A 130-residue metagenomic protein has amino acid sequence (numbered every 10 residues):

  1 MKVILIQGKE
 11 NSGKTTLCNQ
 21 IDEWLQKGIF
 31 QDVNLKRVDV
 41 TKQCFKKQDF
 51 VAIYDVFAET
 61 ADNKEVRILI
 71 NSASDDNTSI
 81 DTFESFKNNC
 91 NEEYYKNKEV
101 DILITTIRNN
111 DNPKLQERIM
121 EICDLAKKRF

Functional and structural regions predicted by a protein language model:
V3: Walker A (P-loop) ATP-phosphate-binding motif of ABC ATPase nucleotide-binding domains
I6: Hydrophobic anchor at the beta1->P-loop junction of P-loop NTPases
K9: P-loop (Walker A) phosphate-binding loop of NTP-binding proteins
S12-G13: Conserved glycine(s) of the Walker
T16-N19, I80-T82, P113-M120: A short acidic (Asp/Glu
T16-Q31: A conserved segment at the C-terminal end of the G1
I29-I107: Conserved nucleotide-sensing/catalytic segment adjacent to the nucleotide-binding pocket in NTP-handling enzymes
Y95-F130: Replace "adjacent to P-loop NTPase cores in ATP/GTP-dependent enzymes" with "adjacent to NTP-binding cores
